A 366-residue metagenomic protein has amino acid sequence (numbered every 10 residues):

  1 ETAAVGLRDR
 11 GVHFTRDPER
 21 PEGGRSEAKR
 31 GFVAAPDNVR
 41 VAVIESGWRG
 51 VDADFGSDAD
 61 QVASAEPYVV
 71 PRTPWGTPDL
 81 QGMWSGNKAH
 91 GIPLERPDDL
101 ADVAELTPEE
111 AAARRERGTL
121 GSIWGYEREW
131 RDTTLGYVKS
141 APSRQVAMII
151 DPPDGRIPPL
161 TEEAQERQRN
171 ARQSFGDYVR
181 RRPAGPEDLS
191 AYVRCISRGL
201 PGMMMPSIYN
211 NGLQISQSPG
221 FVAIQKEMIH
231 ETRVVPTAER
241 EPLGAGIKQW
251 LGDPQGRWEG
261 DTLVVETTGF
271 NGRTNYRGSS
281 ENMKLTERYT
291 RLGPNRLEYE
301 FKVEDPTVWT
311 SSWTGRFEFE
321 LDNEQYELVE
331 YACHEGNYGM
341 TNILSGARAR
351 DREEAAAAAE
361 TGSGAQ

Functional and structural regions predicted by a protein language model:
V5-D58: Vicinal oxygen chelate
A53, D58-Q366: PEST-like low-complexity, intrinsically disordered acidic/proline/serine-rich tracts that flank trafficking/processing
